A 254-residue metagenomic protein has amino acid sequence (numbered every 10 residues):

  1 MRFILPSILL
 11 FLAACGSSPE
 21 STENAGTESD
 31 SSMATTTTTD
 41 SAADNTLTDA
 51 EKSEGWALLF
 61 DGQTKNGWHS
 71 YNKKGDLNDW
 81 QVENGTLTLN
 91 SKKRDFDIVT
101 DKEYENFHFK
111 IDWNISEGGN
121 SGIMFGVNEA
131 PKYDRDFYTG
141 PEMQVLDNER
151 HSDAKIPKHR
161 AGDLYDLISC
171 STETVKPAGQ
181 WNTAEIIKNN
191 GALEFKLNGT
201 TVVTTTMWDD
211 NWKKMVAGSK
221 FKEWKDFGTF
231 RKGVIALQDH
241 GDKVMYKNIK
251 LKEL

Functional and structural regions predicted by a protein language model:
M1-L9: Sec-dependent signal peptide recognition, specifically the positively charged N-region followed immediately by
L12-A14: C-terminal motif of bacterial Sec signal peptides marking the signal peptidase cleavage site
G16-L254: Carbohydrate-interacting regions of secretory-pathway proteins
